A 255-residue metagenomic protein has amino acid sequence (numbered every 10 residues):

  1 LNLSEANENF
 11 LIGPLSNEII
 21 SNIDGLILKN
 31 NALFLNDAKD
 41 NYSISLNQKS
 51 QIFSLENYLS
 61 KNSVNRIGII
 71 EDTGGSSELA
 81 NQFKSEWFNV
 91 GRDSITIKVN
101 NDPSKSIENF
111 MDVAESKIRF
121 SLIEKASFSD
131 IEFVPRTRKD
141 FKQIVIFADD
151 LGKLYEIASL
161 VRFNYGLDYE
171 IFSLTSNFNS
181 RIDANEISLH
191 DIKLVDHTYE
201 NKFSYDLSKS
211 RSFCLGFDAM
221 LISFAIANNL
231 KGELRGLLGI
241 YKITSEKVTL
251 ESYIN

Functional and structural regions predicted by a protein language model:
L1-N255: Extracytosolic ligand-binding ectodomains
